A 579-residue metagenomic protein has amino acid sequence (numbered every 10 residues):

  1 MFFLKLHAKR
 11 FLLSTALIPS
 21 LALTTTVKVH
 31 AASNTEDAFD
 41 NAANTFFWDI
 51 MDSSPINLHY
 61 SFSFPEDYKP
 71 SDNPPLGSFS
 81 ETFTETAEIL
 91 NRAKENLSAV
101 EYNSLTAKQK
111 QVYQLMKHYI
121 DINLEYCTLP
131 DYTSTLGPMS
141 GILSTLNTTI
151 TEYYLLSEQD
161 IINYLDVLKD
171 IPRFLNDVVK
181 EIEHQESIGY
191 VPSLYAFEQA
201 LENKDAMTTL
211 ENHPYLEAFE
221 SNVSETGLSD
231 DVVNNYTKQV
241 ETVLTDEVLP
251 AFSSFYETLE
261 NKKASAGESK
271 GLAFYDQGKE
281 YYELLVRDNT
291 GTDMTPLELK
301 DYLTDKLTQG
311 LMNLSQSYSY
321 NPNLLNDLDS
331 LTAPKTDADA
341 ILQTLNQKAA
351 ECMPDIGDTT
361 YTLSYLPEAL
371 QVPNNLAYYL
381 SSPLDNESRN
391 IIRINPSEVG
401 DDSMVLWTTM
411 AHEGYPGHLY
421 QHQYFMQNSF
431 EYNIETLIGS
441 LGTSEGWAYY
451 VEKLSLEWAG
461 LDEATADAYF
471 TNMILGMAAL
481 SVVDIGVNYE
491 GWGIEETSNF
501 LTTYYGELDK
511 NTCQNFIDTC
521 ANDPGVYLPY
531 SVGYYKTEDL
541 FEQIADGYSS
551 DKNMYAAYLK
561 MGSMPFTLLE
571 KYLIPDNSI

Functional and structural regions predicted by a protein language model:
F2-F3, L21, F197: Helix-centric, low-specificity signal for extended rod-like, repetitive segments
F2-T15: Bacterial N-terminal signal peptides that target proteins for export
S14-T24: Bacterial N-terminal signal peptides
A22-N34: Sec-dependent signal peptide cleavage junction
A32-I579: N-terminal maturation segment of proteins
